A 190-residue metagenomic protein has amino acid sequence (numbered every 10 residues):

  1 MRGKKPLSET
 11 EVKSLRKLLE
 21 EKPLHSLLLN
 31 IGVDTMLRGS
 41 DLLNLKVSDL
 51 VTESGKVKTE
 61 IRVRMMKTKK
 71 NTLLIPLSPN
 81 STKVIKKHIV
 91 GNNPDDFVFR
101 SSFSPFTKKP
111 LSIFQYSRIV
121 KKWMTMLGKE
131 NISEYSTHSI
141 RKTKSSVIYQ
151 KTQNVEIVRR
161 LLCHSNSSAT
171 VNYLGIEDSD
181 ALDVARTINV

Functional and structural regions predicted by a protein language model:
M1-V190: Conserved catalytic core of the tyrosine transesterase superfamily
